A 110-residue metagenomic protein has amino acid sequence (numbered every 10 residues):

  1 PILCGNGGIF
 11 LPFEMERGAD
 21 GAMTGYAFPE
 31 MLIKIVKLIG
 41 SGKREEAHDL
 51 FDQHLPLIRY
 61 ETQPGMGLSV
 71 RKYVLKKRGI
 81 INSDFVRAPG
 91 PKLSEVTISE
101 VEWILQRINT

Functional and structural regions predicted by a protein language model:
P1-L55, E61-Q63: Catalytic alpha/beta core domains of metabolic enzymes, predominantly
M15, L57-A88: Conserved short secondary-structure transition element at the edge of the structured enzyme core that lines
G21, S41-K43, L75, I98-W103: Short alpha-helix boundary/capping motifs
D52-P56, K76, Q106: Short amphipathic alpha-helical surface patches that mediate protein-protein
I80-T110: Flexible C-terminal active-site loop/helix
